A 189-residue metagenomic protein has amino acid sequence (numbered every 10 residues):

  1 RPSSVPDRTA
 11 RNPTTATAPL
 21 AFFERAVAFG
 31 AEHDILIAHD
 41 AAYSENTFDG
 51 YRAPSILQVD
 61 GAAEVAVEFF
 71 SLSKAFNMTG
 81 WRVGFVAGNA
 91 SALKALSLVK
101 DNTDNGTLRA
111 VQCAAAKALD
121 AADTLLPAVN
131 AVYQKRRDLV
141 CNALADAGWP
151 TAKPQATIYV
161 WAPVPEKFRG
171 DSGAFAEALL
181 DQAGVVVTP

Functional and structural regions predicted by a protein language model:
R1-P189: PLP-dependent class I/II
